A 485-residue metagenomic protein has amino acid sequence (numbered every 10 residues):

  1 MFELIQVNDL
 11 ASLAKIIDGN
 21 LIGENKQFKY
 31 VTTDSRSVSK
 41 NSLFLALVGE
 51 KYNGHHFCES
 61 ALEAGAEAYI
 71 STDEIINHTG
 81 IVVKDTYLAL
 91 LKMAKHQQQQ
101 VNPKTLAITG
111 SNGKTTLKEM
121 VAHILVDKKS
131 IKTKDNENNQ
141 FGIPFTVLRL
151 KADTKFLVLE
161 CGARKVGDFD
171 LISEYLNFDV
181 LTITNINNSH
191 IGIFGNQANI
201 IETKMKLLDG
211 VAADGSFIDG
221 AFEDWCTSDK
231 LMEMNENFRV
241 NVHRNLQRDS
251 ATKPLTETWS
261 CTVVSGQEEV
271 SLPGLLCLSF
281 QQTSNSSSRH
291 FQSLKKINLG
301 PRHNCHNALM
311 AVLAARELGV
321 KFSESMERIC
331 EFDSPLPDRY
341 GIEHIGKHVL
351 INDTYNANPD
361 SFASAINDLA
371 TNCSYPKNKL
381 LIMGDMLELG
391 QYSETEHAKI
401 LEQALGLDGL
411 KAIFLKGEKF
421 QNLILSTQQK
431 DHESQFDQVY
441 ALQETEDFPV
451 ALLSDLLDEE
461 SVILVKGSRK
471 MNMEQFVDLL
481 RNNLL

Functional and structural regions predicted by a protein language model:
M1-G19, K40-L43, I131, I193 (+6 more regions): ATP-dependent carboxylate-amine ligase
M1-K92, G300, Y375, E402-Q403 (+1 more regions): N-terminal leader/targeting and accessory segments in enzymes
A11-A14, A89-S216, W225-L231, A315-L318 (+2 more regions): Phosphate-binding loop of NTP-binding sites
I16, T72-D73, P103-T109, T182-N187 (+4 more regions): Short beta-strands and strand-loop turn motifs
I22, L150, C161-I191, D224-Q292 (+3 more regions): Extended acidic/charged loop-beta regions that coordinate divalent cations and stabilize anionic phosphate/carboxylate
I22-V31, L88-L91, N138-F141, C161-V166 (+4 more regions): Short gly/ser/thr-rich secondary-structure transition/capping motifs
G49-K51, A163-V166, N187-S189, F222-D224 (+4 more regions): Short glycine-rich anion-binding loops that position phosphate/pyrophosphate groups of nucleotides and phosphorylated
